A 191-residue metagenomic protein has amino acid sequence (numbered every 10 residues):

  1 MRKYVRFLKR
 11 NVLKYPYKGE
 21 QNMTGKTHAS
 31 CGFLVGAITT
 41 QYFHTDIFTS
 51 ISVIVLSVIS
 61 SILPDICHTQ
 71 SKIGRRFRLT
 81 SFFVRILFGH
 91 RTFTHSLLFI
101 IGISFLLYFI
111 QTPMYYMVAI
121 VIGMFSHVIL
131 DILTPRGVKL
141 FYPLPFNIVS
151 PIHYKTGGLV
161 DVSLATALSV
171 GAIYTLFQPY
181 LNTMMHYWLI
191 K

Functional and structural regions predicted by a protein language model:
R2-K191: N-terminal membrane-targeting hydrophobic helices
